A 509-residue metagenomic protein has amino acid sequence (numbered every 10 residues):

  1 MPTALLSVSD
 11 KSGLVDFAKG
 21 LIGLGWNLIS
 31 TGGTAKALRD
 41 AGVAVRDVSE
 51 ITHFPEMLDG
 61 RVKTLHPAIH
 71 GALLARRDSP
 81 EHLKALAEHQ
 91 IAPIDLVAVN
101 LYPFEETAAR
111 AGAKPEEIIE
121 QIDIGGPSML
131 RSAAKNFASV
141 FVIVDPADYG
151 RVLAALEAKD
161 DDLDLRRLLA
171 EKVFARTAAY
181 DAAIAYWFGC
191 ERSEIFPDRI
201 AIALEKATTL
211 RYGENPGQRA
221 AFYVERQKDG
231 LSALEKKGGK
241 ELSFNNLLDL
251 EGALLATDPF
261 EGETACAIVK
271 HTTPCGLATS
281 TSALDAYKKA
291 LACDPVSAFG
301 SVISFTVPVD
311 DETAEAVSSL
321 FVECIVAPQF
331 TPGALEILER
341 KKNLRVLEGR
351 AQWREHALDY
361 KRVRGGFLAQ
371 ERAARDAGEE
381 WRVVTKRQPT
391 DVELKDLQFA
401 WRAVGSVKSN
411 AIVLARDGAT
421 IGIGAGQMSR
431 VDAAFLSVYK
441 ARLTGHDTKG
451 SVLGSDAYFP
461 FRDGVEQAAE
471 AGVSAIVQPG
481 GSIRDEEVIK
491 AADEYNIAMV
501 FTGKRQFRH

Functional and structural regions predicted by a protein language model:
M1-I51: N-terminal glycine-/serine-/threonine-rich phosphate-binding loop
M1-L6, Y180-A182, F188-H509: ATP-dependent carboxylate/acyl-activation modules
L28, V45, V140-V142, V346 (+2 more regions): Hydrophobic beta-strand scaffold residues
G33-F104: Glycine-rich nucleotide/cofactor/substrate-binding loop typically near the N-terminus or early in the first domain
T34-A37, T52-L58, F104-E106, S128-R131 (+6 more regions): Short gly/pro/ser/thr-enriched loop/turn and capping motifs at secondary-structure boundaries
R77-P127, R131-A134, A377-D391: Active-site/ligand-binding-proximal alpha/beta "capping" segment
M129, N136-Y149: Mobile "lid/hinge" segments at catalytic clefts and subdomain interfaces of large enzymes
A147, R151-I200: Non-catalytic interaction/clamp surfaces of large macromolecular machines
